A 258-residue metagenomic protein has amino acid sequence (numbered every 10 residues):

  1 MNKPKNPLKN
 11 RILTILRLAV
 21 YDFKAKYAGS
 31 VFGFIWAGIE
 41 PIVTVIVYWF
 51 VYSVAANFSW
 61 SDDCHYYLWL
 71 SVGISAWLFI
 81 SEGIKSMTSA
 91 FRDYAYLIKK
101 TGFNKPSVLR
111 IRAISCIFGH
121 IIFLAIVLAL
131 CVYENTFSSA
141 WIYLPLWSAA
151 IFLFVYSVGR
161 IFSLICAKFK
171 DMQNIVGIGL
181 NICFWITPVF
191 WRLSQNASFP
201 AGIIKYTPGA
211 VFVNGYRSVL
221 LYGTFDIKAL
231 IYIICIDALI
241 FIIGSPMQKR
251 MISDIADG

Functional and structural regions predicted by a protein language model:
M1-G258: Hydrophobic transmembrane alpha-helices and immediately adjacent juxtamembrane helices of multi-pass inner-membrane
